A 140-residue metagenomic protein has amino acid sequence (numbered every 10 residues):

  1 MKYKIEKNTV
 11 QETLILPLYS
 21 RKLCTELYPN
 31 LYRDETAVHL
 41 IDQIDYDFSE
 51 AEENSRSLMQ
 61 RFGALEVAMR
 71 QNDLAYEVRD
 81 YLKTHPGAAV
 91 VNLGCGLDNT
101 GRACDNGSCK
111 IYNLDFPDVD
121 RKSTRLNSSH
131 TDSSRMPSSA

Functional and structural regions predicted by a protein language model:
M1-V91, C95-R121, R125: Rossmann-like AdoMet
K122, L126-A140: Single conserved hydrophobic/aromatic residue that forms the stacking wall/gate of nucleotide- or nucleobase-binding
